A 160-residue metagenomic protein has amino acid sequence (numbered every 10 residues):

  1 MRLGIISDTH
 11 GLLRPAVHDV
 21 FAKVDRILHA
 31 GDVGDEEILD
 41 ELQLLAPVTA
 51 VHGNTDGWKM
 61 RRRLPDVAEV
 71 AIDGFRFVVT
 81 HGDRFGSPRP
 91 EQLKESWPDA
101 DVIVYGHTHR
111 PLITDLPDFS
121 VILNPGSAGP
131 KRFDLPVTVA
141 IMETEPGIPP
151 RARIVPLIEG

Functional and structural regions predicted by a protein language model:
M1-V48, D56-E69, G74, L135-T138 (+1 more regions): N-terminal active-site segment of His-dependent metallophosphoesterases
R2, I72-D73, E95-D99, L123-G160: Binuclear metal-dependent phosphoesterase catalytic core
I5-S7, R26-D32, T49-N54, V79-H81 (+2 more regions): Active-site neighborhood of phospho(di)ester-bond hydrolases with catalytic His/Asp-centered motifs
G11-P15, G34-I38, T55-R61, R84-P90 (+2 more regions): Active-site environment of divalent metal-dependent phosphoester hydrolases
A22, L42-L45, K94-P98, P117: Short, conserved loop/helix-junction motifs that constitute active-site signature segments in enzyme catalytic cores
T49-E91, E95-D99: Helix-adjacent hinge/juxtasegments
V67-E69, L112-D115, T138-E143: Short beta-strand scaffold segments in enzyme catalytic cores
